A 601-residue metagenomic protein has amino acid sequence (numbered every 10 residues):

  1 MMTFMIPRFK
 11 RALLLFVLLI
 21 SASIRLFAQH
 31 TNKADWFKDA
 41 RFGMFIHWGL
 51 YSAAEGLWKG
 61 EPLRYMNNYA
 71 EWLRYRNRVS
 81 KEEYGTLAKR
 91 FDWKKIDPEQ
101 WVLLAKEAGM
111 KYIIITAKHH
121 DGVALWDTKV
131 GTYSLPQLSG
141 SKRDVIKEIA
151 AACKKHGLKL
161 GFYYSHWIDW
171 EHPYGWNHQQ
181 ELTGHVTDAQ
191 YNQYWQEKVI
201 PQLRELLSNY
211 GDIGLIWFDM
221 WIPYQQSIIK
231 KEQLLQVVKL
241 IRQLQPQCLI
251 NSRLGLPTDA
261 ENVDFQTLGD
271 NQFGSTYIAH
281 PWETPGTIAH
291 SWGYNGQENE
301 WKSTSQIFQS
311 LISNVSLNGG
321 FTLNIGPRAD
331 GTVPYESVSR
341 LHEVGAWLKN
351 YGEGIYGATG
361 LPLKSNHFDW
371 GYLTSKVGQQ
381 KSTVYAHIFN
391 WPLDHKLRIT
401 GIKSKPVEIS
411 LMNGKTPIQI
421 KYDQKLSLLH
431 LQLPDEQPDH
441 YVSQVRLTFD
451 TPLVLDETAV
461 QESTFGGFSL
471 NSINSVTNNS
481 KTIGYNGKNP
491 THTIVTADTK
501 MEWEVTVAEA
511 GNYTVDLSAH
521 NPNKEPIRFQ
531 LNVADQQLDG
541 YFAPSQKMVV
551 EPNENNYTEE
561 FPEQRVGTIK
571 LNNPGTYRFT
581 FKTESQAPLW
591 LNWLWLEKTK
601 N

Functional and structural regions predicted by a protein language model:
M1-Q29: Bacterial Sec-dependent N-terminal signal peptides
Q29-N512, A519-Q564, T568-I569, F579-N601: Mature catalytic domains of secreted/periplasmic carbohydrate-active enzymes
G575: Alpha-helical, largely C-terminal catalytic domains that coordinate divalent metal ions via clustered Asp/Glu/His
